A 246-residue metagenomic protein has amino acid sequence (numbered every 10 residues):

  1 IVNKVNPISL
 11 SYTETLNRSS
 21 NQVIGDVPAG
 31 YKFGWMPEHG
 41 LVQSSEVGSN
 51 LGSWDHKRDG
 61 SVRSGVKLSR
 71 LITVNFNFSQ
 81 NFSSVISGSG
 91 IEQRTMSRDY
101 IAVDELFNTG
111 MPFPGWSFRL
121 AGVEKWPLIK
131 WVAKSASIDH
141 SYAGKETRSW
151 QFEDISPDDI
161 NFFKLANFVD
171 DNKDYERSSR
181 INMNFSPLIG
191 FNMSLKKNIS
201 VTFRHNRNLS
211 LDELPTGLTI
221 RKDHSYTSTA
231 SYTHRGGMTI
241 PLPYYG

Functional and structural regions predicted by a protein language model:
I1-G246: Exposed, low-structure sequence patches enriched in small/polar residues
